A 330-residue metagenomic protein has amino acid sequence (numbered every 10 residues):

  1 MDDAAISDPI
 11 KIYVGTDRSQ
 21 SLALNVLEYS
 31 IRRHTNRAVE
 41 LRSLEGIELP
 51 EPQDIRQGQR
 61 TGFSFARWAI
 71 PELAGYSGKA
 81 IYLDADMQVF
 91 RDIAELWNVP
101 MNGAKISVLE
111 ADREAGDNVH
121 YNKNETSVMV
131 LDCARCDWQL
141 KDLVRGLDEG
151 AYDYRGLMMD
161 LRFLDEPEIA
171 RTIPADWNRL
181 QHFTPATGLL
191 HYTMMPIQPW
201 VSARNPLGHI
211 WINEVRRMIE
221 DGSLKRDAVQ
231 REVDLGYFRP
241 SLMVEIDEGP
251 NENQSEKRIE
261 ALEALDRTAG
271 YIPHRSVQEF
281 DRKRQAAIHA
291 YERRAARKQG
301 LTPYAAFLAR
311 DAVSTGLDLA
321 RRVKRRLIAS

Functional and structural regions predicted by a protein language model:
D2-I10, S43-E45, D132-S330: A glycosyltransferase accessory/donor-loop signature
D8, R37, L83, N124-S127 (+2 more regions): Residues that flank catalytic or metal-binding motifs in active/ligand-binding sites
P9-V14, I31: Hydrophobic targeting segments
S19-N25, P52, H182, P199: Short N-terminal binding/cap micro-motifs at the start of the first secondary-structure element
S30-A38: Short, acidic, metal-binding catalytic loop of nucleotide-sugar glycosyltransferases
V39-L73: Active-site-proximal specificity loops/subdomain of glycosyltransferases
A66-A111, Y121, V128-C136: GT-A fold catalytic core of metal-dependent nucleotide-sugar glycosyltransferases, centered on the diacidic
